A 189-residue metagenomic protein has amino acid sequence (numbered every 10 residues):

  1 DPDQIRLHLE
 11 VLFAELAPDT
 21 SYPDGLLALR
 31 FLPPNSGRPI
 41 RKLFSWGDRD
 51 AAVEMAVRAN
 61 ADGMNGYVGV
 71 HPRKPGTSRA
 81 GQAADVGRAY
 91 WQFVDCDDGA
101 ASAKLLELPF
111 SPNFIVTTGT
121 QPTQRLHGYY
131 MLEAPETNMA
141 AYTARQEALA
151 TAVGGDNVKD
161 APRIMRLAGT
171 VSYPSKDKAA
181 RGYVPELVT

Functional and structural regions predicted by a protein language model:
D1-Y90: DNA replication initiation on ssDNA origins
H8, L32, L43-F44, H127 (+2 more regions): Small/flexible residues
P23, A28-R30, V116, N157-D160 (+1 more regions): A structural signal for short, well-ordered beta-strand segments and their strand-loop junctions that often border
R30-P34, C96-D97, T118-T120: Short loop/turn segments at strand-loop or loop-helix junctions that form parts of catalytic or ligand-binding pockets
W46, Y130-E133: Secondary-structure transition/turn motif
P72-P109, L132-T189: DNA replication initiation modules
P112: Extracellular-facing binding/remodeling surfaces
I115-Y129, M165: Short, conserved phosphate-binding/catalytic loop or strand-edge motifs used in phosphoryl-/nucleotidyl-transfer
